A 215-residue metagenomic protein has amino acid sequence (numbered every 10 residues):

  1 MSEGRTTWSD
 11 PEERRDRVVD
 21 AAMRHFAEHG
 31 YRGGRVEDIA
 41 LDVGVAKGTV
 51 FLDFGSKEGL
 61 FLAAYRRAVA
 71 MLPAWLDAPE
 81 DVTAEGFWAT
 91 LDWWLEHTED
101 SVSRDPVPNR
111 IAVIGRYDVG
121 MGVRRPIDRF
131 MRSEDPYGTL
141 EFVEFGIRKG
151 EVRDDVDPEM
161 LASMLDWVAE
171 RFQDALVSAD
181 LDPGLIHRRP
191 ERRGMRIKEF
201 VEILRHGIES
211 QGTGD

Functional and structural regions predicted by a protein language model:
M1-E3, D100, R104, S133-K149 (+2 more regions): C-terminal peripheral helix-coil segments that are non-catalytic and often amphipathic
M1-H29, G33-V45, E58-G59: Basic, helix-initiating cap at the start of DNA-binding domains
G44-F54: Short hydrophobic/aromatic patch on the recognition helix
F54, I114-G120: Short helix-capping/turn signature of helix-turn-helix
L62-A68: Alpha-helical DNA-contacting segments of helix-turn-helix folds
A63, D77-V107, P158-L165, G194-I197: Hydrophobic alpha-helical connector segments
N109-I114, R124, D155: Short, hydrophobic secondary-structure boundary micro-motifs
G120-D128: Alpha-helical segment immediately C-terminal to the catalytic phospho-histidine in histidine kinases
